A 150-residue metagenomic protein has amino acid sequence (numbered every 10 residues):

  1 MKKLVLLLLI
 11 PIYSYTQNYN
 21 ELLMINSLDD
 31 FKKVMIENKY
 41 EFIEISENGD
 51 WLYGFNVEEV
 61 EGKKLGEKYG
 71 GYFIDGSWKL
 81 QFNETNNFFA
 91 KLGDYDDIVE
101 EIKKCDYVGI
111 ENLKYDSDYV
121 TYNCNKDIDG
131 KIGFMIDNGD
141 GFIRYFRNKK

Functional and structural regions predicted by a protein language model:
M1-K2, G62-K63, E67, N148-K149: Generic cytosolic/nucleocytoplasmic N-terminal low-complexity/intrinsically disordered segments
M1-T16: Sec-dependent N-terminal signal peptides
Q17-S77: N-terminal leader/targeting segments
E44-D50, E111-D118, I136-G139: Short, ordered beta-strand-loop transition motifs
Y53-G62, T121-D127, R147: Short beta-strand element of the conserved SAM-dependent methyltransferase core
K64-T121: Long, charged/polar, surface-exposed segments that mediate recognition or autoinhibition
Y122-D140: Short, exposed beta-strand-loop hairpins at the edges of beta-sheets in extracellular/periplasmic proteins
D137-K150: Short, low-complexity, Pro/Ser/Thr/Gly-rich segments in the mature regions of secreted, periplasmic
